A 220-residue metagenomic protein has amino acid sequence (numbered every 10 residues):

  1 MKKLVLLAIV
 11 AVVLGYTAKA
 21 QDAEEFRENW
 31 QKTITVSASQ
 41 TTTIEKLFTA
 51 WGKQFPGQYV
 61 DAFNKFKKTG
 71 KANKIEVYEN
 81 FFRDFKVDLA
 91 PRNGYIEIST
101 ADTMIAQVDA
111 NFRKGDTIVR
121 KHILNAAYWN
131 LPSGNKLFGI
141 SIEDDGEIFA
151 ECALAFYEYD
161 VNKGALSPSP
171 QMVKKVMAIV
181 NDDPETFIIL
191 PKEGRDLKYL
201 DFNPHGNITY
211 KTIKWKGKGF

Functional and structural regions predicted by a protein language model:
L4-V13: Sec-dependent N-terminal signal peptides
Y16-A20: Sec/Tat signal peptide C-region and signal peptidase I cleavage site
Q21-A127: Terminal domain-start segments
I96-K114, E158-P170, W215-G219: Surface-exposed loop/turn elements that mediate protein-protein interactions on large endomembrane-trafficking
V119-L124, F138, I142, F149-L154 (+2 more regions): Short, surface-exposed coil-to-beta transition loops
L124-S133, E185-E193: Structural signature of eukaryotic scaffold interfaces centered on beta-propeller domains
P132-S169: Mid-length scaffold segments of soluble, non-membrane domains
A165-F220: Short aromatic loop motif centered on NTY/YTY
